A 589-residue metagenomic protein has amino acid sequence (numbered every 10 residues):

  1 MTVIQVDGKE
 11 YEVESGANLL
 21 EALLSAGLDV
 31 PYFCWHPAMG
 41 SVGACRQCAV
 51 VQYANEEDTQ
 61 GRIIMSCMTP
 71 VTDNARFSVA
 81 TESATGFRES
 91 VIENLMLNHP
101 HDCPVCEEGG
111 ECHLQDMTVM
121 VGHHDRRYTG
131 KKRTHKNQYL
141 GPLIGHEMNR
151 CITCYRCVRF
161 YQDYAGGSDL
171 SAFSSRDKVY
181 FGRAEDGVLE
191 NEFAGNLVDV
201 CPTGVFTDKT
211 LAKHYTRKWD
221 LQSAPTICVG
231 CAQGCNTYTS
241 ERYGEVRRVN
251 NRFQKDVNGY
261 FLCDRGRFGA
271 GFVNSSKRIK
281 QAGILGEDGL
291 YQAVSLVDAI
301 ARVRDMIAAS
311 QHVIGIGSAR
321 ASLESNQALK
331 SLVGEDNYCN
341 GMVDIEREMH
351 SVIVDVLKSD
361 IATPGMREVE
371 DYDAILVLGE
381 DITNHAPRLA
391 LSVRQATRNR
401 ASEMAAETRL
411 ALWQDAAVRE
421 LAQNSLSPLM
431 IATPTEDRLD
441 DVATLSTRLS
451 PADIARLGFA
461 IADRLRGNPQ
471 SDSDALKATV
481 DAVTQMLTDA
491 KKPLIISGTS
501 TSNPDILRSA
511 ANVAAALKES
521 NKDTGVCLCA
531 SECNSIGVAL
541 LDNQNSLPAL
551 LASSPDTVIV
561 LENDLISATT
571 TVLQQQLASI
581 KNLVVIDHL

Functional and structural regions predicted by a protein language model:
M1-T2, Y11, W35-P37: Ubiquitin-like/PB1-type beta-grasp interaction modules and other compact soluble beta-rich domains
V3, A17-E21, S322: Short, structural beta-strand-to-alpha-helix junction motif
K9-A17: Short, contiguous acidic and Ser/Thr-rich linear segments
L19-Y53: A basic, amphipathic helix-loop patch mediating RNA/tRNA/ribosome contacts
S25, M68-V79, V257-F261, A455-L457: Short, surface-exposed linear segments at secondary-structure transitions and domain or protein termini
R46-V229, Q233-T237, R242-V246: Fe-S ferredoxin-like electron-transfer domains and their immediately adjacent linker/connector regions across
M96, P100, E147, C154 (+4 more regions): Catalytic alpha/large subunits of respiratory electron-transfer oxidoreductases, centered on bis-MGD molybdoenzymes
